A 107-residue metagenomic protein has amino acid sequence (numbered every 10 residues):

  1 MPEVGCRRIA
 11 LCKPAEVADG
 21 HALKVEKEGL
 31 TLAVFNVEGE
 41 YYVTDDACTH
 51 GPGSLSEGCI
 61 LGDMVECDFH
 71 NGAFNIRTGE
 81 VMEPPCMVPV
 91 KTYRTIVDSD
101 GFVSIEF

Functional and structural regions predicted by a protein language model:
M1-G62, I76, P89-F107: N-terminal pre-ligand scaffold of iron-sulfur
G5, F69-A73, E80: Unusually extended, aromatic-enriched hydrophobic runs near protein termini
C48, C67-H70: Short cysteine clusters
G62-D68, V81-V90: Short cysteine/histidine-rich metal-coordination sites, predominantly Zn2+-binding motifs
